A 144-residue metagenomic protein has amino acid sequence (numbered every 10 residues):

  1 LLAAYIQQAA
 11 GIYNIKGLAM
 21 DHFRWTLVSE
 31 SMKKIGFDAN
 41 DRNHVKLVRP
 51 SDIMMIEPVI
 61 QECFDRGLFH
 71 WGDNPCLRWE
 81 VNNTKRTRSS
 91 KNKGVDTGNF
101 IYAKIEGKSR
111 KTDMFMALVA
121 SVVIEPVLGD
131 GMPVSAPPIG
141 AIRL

Functional and structural regions predicted by a protein language model:
L1-V48, M54, P58, W71-L144: RNase H-like, metal-dependent nuclease domains and their acidic two-metal-ion catalytic environment used
I56-R66: Short, surface-exposed amphipathic charged segments that create phosphate/polyanion-binding patches used for binding
